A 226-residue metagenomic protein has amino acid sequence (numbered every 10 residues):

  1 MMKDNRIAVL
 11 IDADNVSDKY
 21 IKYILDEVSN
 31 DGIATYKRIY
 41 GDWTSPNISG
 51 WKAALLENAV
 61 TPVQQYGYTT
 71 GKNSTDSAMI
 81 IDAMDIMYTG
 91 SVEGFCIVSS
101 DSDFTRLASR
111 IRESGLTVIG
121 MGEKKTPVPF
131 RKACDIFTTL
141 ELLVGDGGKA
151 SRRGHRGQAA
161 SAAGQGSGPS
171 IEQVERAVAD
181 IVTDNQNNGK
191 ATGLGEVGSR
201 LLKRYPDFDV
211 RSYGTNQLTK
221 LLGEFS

Functional and structural regions predicted by a protein language model:
M1-Y88, S109, T117: Domain-level signal for Mg2+-assisted phosphodiester chemistry and nucleotide/NA-binding surfaces in nucleic-acid
V9, S17-Y20, N47, W51 (+10 more regions): Helical mechanochemical/support elements of P-loop NTPase systems and associated helical scaffolds
D12, I39, A83, I97 (+3 more regions): A residue-level signal for conserved active-site and pocket-lining positions in enzyme catalytic cores
A13, G67-Y68, S100, E123-K124 (+1 more regions): Short, ordered loop/turn segments at secondary-structure junctions
K22-D26, A53-E57, I81, D85 (+8 more regions): Solvent-exposed alpha-helical segments within well-ordered globular domains of core cellular machineries
Y40, E93-S100, L107, I111 (+1 more regions): Acidic beta-strand-to-loop metal/phosphate-binding motif
S109-A150, G223-S226: Intrinsically disordered, low-complexity glycine/proline-rich and charged
R152-S226: N-terminal regulatory modules in eukaryotic regulatory proteins
